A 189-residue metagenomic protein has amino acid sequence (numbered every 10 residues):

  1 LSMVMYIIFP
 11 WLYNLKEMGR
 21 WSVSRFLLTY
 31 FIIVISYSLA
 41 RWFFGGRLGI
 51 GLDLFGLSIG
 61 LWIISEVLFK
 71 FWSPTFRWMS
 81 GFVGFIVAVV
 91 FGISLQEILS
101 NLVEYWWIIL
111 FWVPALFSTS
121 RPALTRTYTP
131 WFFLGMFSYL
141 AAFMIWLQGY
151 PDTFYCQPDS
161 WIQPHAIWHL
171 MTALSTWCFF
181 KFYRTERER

Functional and structural regions predicted by a protein language model:
L1-R189: Multi-pass alpha-helical transmembrane bundles in non-GPCR membrane proteins that perform intramembrane catalysis
